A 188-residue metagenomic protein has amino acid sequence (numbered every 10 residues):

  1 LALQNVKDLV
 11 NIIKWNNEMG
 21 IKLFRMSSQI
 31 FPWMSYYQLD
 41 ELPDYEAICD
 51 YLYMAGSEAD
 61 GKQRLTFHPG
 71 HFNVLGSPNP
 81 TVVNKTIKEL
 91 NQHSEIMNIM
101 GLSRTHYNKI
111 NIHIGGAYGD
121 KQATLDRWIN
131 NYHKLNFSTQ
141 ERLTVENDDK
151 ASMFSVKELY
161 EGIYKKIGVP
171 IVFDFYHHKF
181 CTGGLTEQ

Functional and structural regions predicted by a protein language model:
L1-L65, H71-L102, H106, Q140-V145 (+2 more regions): Alpha/beta catalytic barrel-like cores
Q29-F31, G70-F72, H113-A117, E146-K150 (+1 more regions): Active-site beta-loop-alpha junctions enriched in small/polar residues
L75-G76, G119-K121, F180-G183: A generic structural signal for short coil/turn motifs at secondary-structure boundaries
L90-M97, G101, I114, Y118 (+2 more regions): Short, well-ordered alpha-helical segments in soluble proteins
N108-T124: Glycine-rich phosphate-binding "P-loop"
D126-Q188: Acidic/histidine-rich catalytic cores of soluble enzymes
